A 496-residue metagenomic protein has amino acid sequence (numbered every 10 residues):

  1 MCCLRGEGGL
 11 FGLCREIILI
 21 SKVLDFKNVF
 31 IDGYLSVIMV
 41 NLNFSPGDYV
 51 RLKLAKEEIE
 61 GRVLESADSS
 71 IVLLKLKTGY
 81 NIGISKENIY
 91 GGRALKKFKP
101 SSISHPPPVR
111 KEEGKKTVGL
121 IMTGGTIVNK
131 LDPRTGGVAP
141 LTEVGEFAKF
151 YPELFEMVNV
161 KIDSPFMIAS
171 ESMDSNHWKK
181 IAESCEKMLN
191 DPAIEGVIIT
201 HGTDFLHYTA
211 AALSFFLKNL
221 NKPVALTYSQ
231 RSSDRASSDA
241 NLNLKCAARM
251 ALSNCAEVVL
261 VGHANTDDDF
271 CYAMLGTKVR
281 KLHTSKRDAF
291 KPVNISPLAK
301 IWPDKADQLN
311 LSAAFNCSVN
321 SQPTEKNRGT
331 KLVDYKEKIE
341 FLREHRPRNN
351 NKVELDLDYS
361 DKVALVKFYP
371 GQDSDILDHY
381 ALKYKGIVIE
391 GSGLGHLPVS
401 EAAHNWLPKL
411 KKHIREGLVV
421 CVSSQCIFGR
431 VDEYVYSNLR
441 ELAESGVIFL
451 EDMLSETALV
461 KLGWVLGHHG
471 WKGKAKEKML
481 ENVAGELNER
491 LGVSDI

Functional and structural regions predicted by a protein language model:
Y34, N81-G83, N88-M188: ATP/NTP phosphate-donor binding region
L35-K111: Conserved RNA-binding domains used in RNP assembly and mRNA/RNA metabolism
I121, D132, E143, K149-L154 (+2 more regions): Accessory alpha-helical/coil subdomains and C-terminal extensions that flank or cap enzyme catalytic cores
R134-E143, F205, A211-A225, A240-C246 (+3 more regions): A glycine- and small-aliphatic-rich helix-loop capping segment at beta-alpha/alpha-beta transitions that lines
I199-K222, V399-K409: Short Gly/Thr/Asp-enriched flexible loops that form oxyanion-binding sites at enzyme active sites
A210-L242, C246-V259, I414-S424: Short, acidic/small-residue loops that bind anionic groups at enzyme active sites
C255-H283, K474-I496: Internal, active-site/partner-interface "lid" segment
D432-V465: Interaction/scaffold regions that mediate signaling and macromolecular assembly across diverse proteins
